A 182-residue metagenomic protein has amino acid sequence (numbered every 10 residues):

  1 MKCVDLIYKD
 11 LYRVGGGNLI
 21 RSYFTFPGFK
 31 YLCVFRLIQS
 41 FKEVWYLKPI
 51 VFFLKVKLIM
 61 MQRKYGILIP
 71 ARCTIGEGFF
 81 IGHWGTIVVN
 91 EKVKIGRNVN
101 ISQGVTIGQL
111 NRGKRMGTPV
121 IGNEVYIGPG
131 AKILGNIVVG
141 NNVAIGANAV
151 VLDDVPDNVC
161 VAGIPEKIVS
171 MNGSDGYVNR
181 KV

Functional and structural regions predicted by a protein language model:
M1-Y65, G176-V182: Terminal amphipathic alpha-helical/low-complexity segments used for targeting or macromolecular assembly
V14-G16, P27, I95, I121 (+2 more regions): Feature targets compositionally biased, intrinsically disordered low-complexity regions with long contiguous runs
Y65, A71, G76-E77, G82-E91 (+11 more regions): Left-handed beta-helix
I164-V182: Short, basic/aromatic-enriched C-terminal tail that caps enzymatic domains
